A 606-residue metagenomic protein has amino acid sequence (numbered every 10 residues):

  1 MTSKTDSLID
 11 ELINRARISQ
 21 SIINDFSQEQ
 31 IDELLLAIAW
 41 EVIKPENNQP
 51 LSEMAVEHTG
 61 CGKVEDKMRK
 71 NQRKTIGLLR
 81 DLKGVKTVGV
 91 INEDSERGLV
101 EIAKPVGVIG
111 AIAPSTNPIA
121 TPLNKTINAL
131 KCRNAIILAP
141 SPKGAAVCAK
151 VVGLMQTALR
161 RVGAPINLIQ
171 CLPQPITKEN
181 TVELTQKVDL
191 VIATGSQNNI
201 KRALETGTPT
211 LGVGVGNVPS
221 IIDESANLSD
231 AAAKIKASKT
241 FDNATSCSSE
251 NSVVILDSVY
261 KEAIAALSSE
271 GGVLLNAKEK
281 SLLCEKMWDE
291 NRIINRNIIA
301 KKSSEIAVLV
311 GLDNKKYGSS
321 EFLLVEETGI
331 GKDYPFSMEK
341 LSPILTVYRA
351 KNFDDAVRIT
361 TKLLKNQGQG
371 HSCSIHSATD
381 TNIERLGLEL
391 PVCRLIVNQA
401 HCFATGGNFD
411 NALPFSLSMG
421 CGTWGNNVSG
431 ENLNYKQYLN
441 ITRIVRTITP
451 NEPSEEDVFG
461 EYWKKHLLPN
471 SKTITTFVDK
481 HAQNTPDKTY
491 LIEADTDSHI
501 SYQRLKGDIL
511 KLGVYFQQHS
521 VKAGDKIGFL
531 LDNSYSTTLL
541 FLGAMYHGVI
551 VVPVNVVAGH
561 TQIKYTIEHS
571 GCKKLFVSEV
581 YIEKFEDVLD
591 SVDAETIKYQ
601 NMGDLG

Functional and structural regions predicted by a protein language model:
M1-V100, N128, S269, G460-Y462 (+1 more regions): N-terminal Rossmann-like NAD(P)+-binding subdomain of aldehyde/semialdehyde dehydrogenases
S3, L123, I200-G331: ALDH superfamily catalytic-core signature
Q20, N24, D313-V458: Conserved C-terminal structural/oligomerization subdomain of aldehyde/semialdehyde dehydrogenase
T87-D230: Rossmann-like NAD(P) dinucleotide-binding subdomain of oxidoreductase/dehydrogenase enzymes
F477-S501: AMP-dependent adenylate-forming
H499, V514-T561: Conserved AMP-binding/adenylate-forming
A558-D587: Conserved ATP-dependent adenylate/AMP-binding module captured primarily in the ANL superfamily
I582-G606: ANL superfamily adenylate-forming
